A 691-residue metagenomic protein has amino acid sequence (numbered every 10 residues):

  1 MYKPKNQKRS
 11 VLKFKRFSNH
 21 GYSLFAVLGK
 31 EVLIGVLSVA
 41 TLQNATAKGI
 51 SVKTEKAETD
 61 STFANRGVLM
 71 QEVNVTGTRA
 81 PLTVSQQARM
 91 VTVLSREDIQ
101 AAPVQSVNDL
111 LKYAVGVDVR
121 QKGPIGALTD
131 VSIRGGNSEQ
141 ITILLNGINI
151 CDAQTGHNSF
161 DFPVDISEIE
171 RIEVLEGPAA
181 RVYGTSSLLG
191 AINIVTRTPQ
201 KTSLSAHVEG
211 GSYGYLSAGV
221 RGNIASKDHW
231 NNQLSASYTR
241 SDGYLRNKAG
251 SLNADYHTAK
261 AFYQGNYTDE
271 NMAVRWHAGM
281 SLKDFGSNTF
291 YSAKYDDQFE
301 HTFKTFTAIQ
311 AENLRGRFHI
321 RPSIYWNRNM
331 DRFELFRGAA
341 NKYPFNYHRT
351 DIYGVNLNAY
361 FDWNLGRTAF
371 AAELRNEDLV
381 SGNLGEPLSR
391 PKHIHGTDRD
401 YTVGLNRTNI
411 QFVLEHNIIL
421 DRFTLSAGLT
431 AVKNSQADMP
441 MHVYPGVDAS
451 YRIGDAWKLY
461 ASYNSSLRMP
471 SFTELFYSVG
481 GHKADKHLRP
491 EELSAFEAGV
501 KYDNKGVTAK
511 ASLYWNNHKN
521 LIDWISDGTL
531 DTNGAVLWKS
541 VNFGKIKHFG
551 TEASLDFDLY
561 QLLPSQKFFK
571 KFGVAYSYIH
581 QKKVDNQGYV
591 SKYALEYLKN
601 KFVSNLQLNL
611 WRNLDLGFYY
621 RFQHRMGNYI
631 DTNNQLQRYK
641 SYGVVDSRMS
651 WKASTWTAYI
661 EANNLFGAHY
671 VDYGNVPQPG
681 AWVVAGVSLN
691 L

Functional and structural regions predicted by a protein language model:
K53, S241-K248, L252-T258, M272-I320 (+1 more regions): Flexible loop and strand-edge segments within Gram-negative outer membrane beta-barrel domains
L69-Q100, D130: N-terminal periplasmic "start-of-domain" segments of outer-membrane beta-barrel proteins
N108, K112-I148, D152: Extracytoplasmic beta-strand/coil segments of soluble accessory domains associated with Gram-negative outer-membrane
N149-E176: Short acidic/polar hinge/loop motifs at secondary-structure boundaries that mediate gating or recognition
I166-S203, F557-D558, L563: A beta-strand signature from Gram-negative outer-membrane beta-barrel systems, especially the internal plug domain
A191, T196-A225, A236, S251-D255: Short strand-turn segments of transmembrane beta-barrel domains in outer membranes, especially the first one or two
S292-L314, H348-T350, L405, D438 (+5 more regions): Outer-membrane beta-barrel signature, preferentially recognizing the C-terminal barrel domain of Gram-negative
I419-T424, W515-N517, K539-G627, S688: Gram-negative outer-membrane beta-barrel transporters
